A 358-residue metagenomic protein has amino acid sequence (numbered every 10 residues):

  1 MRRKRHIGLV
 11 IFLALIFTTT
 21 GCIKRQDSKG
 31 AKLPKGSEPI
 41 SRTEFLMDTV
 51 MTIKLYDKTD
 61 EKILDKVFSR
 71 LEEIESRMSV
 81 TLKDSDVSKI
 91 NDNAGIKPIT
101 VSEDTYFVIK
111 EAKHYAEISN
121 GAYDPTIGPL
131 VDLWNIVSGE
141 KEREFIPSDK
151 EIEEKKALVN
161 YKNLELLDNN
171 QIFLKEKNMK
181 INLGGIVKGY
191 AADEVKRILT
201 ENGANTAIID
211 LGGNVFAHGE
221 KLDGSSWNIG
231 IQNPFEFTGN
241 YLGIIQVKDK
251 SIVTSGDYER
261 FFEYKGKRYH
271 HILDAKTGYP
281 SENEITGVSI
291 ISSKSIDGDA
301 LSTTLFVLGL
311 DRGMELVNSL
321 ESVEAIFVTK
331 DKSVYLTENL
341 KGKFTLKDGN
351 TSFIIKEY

Functional and structural regions predicted by a protein language model:
R2-Y358: Mature catalytic core of soluble alpha/beta enzymes
